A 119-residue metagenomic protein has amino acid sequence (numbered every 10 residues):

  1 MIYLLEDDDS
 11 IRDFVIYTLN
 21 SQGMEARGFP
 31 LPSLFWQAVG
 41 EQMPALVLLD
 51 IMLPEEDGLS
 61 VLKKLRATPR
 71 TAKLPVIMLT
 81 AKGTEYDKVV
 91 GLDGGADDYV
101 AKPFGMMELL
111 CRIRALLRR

Functional and structural regions predicted by a protein language model:
M1-R119: N-terminal/domain-start alpha-helical segments
